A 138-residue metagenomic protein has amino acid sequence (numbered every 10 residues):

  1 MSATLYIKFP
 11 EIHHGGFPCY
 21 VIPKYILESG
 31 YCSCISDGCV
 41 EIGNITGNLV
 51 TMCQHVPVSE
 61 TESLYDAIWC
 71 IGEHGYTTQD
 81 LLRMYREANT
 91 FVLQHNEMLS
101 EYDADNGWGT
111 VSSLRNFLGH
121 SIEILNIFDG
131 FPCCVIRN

Functional and structural regions predicted by a protein language model:
M1-N138: Acidic (Asp/Glu-rich) sequence patches and key acidic residues that form negatively charged surfaces used
